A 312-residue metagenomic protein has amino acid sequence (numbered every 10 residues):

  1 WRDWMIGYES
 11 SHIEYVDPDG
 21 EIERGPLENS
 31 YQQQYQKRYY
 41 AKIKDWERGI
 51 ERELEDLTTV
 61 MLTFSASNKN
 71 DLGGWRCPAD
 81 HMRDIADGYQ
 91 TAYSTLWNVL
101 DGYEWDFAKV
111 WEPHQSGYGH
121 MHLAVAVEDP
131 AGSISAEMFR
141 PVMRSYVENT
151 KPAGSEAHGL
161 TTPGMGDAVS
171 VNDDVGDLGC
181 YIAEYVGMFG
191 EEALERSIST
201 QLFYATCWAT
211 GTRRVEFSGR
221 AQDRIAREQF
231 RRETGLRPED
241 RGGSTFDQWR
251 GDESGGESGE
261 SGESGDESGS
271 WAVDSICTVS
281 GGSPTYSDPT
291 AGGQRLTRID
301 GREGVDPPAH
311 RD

Functional and structural regions predicted by a protein language model:
W1-G117, D129-D312: Right-hand nucleic-acid polymerase module
A124-E128: Short hydrophobic/aromatic beta-strand micro-patches that form the beta-sheet surface supporting nucleotide- or nucleic
